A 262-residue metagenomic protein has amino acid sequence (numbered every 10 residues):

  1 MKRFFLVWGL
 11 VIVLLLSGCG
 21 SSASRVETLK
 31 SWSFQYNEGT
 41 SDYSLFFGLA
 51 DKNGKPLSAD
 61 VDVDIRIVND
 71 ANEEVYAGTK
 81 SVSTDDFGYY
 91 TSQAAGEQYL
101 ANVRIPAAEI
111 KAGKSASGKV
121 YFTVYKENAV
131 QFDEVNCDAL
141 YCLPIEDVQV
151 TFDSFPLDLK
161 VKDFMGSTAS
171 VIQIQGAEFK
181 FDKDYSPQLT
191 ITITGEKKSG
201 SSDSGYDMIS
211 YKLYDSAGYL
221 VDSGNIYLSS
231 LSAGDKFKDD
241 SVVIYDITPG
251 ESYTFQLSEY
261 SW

Functional and structural regions predicted by a protein language model:
M1-F4: Positively charged n-region of N-terminal signal peptides that target proteins for export
L15-G18: C-terminal motif of bacterial Sec signal peptides marking the signal peptidase cleavage site
S21-D42, A139-Q188: Transition segment at domain starts
Y36-A50, S58-D60, L100-N102, Y185-T192: Contiguous beta-strand segments within globular domains
N53-D60, K111-G113, K198-Y206: A short beta-turn/strand-edge loop motif at beta-sheet boundaries
V61-V63, S170, G205-I209, E251-Y253: Short beta-strand/loop motifs in extracellular/secreted proteins, especially within beta-sandwich accessory domains
I65-N69, Y211-D215: Conserved aromatic beta-strand anchor motif in extracellular beta-sandwich/beta-rich domains
E74-P144, S216-W262: Short, solvent-exposed, Trp/other aromatic-anchored flexible loops in extracytoplasmic proteins
